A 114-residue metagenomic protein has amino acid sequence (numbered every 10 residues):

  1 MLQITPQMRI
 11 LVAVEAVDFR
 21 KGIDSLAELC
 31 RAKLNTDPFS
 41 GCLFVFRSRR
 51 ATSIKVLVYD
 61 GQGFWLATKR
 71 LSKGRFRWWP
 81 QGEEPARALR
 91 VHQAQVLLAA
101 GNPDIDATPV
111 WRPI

Functional and structural regions predicted by a protein language model:
M1-I114: Polybasic/polar functional segments that serve as interface/processing modules
